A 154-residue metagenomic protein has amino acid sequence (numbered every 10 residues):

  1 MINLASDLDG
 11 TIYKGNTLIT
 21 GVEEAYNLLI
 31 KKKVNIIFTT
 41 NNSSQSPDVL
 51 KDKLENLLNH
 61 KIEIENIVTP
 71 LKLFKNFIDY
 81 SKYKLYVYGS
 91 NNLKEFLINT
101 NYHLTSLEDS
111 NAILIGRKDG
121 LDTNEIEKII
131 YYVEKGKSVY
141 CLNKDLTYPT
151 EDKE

Functional and structural regions predicted by a protein language model:
M1-L8, I12-E154: HAD-like aspartate-dependent phosphatase fold
